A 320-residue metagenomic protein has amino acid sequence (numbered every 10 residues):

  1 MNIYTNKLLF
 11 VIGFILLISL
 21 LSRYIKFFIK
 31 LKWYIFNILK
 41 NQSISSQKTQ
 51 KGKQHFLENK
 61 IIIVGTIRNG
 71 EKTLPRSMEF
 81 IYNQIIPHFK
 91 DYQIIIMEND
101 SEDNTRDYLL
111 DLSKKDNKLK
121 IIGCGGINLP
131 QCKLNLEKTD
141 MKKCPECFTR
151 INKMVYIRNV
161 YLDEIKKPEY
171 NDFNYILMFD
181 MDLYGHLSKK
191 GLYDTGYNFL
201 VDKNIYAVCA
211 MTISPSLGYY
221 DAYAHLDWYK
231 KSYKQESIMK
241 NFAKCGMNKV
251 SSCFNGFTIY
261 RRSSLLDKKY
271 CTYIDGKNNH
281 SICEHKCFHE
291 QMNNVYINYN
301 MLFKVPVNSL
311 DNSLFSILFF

Functional and structural regions predicted by a protein language model:
K7-N83: N-proximal low-complexity "stem/linker" segments adjacent to membrane-targeting elements
N59-I61, Q84-I95, N117-K120: Short loop->beta transition adjacent to catalytic acidic/histidine clusters or analogous donor-positioning motifs
G70-L74, T105, R150-R158, H280-H285: Phosphate/oxyanion-binding active-site loops and adjacent basic polyanion-contact surfaces
E71, M97-Y108, G125-L129: A conserved acidic beta->alpha catalytic loop
Y108, K114-Y170: Active-site-proximal specificity loops/subdomain of glycosyltransferases
N171-H186: Short beta-strand-to-loop acidic/aromatic patch adjacent to the donor-nucleotide binding site
L183-T272: Conserved catalytic core of nucleotide-sugar-dependent glycosyltransferases
K240-F320: C-terminal catalytic/acceptor-binding lobe
